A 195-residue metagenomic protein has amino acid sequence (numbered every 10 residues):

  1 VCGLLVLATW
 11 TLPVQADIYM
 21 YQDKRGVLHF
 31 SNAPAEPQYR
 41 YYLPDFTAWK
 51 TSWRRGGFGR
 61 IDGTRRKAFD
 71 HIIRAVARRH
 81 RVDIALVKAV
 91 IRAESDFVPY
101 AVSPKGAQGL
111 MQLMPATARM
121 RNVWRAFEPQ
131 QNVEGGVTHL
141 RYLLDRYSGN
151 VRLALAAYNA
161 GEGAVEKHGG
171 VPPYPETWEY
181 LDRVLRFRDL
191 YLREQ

Functional and structural regions predicted by a protein language model:
V1-C2: Bacterial N-terminal signal peptides that target proteins for export
L7-T9: Low-complexity, glycine/proline/serine-enriched intrinsically disordered segments
T11-P13: N-terminal signal peptide c-region/cleavage motif recognized by signal peptidases
Y19-D23: A short beta-strand micro-motif
P34, Y39-Q195: Catalytic glycan-binding domains that act on GlcNAc-containing polysaccharides
